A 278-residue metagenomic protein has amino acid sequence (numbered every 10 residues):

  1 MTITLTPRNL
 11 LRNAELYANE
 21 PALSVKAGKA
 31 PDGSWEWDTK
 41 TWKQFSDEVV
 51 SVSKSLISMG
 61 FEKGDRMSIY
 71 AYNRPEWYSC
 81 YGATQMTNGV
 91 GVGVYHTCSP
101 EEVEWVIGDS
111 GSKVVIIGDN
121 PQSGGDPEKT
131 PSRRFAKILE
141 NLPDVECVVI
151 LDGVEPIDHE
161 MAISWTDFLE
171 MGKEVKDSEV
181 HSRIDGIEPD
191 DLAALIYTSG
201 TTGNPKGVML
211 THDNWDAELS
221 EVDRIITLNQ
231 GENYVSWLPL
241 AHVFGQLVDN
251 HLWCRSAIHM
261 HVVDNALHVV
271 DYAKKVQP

Functional and structural regions predicted by a protein language model:
T2-G28, D47: A short N-terminal helical cap/helix-turn-helix that marks the beginning of AMP-binding/adenylate-forming
L10, M86-E170: Structural core segment of the AMP-binding/adenylate-forming
N19-P21, I150, A162-T166, K173-Y197 (+2 more regions): Conserved pre-ATP/AMP-binding loop-to-beta segment of ANL
L23, R66, Y72-P100, W105-V114 (+2 more regions): A short helix-loop-beta submotif of the ANL/AMP-binding
L23-G82, S99-E104, S164-K173, L210-H212: Conserved AMP-binding/adenylate-forming core of the ANL superfamily
T39-K43, A193-L219: Conserved AMP-binding A3 loop
M67, T84, V115, L192 (+3 more regions): Conserved S/T- and glycine-rich ATP-binding loop of Class I adenylate-forming
N88, D216-N233, L240-P278: Conserved AMP-binding/adenylation subdomain of ANL enzymes
